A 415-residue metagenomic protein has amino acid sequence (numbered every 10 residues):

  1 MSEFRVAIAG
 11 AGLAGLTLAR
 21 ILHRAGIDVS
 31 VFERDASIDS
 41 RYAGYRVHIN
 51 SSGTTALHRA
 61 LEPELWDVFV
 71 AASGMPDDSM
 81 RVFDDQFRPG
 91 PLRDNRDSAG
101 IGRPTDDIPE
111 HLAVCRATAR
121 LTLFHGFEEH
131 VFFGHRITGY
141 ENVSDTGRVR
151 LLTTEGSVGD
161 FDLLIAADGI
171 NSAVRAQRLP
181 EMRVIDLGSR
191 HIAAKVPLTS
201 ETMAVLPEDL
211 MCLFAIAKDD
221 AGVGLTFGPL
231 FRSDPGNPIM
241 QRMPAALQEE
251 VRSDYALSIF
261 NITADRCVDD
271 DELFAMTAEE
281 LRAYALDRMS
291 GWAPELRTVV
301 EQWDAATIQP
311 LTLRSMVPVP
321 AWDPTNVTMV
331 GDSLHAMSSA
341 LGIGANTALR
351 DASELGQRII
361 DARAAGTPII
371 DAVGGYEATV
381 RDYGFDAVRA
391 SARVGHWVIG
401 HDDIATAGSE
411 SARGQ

Functional and structural regions predicted by a protein language model:
S2-A14: Beta1/beta-strand and adjacent pyrophosphate-binding region of the FAD-binding site in flavoprotein oxidoreductases
S2-F4, N50-P197, E279-R282, L286: Conserved N-terminal helical subregion
S2-F4, W66-A71, S79-D94, S98 (+7 more regions): C-terminal helical "tail/cap" subdomain of flavin- and related membrane-associated enzymes
A14, S37, N171: Conserved Rossmann-like nucleotide-cofactor binding loop
H23-A43: Glycine-rich FAD pyrophosphate-binding loop
A36-A56: Conserved N-terminal glycine-rich FAD pyrophosphate-binding loop of Rossmann-like flavoproteins
R88-C115, A193-E301: Conserved FAD/dinucleotide-binding core of flavoprotein oxidoreductases
P310-V330, H335: FAD-binding beta-loop-beta segment adjacent to the flavin cofactor pocket
